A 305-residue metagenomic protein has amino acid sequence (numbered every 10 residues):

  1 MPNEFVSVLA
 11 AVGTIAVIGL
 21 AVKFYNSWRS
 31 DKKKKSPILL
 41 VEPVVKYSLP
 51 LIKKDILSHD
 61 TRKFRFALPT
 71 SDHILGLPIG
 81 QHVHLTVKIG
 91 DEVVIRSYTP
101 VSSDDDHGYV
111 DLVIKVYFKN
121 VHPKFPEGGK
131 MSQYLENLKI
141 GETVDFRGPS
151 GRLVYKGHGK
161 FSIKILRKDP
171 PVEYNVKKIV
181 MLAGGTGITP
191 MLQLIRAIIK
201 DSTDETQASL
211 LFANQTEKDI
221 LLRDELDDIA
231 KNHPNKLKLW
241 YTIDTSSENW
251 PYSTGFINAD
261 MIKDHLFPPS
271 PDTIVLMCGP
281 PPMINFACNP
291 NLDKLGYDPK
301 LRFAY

Functional and structural regions predicted by a protein language model:
P2-A21, I163, Q207-Y305: Reductase modules of NAD(P)H-dependent flavoproteins
G19-L39: Transmembrane-helix exit/juxtamembrane "anchor" motif
K35-R147, N214-T216, D244-T245: Ferredoxin-reductase
S97-G108, K156-L182, N291: Short, compositionally biased
P100, I188-S202: Histidine-anchored nucleotide/phosphate-binding helix
G141, D145-G159, R167: Aromatic-rich membrane-interfacial microdomains
V176, K200-A208: Conserved S-adenosyl-L-methionine
G185-P190, P280-M283: Gly/Ser/Thr-rich loops at beta-strand to alpha-helix junctions that form or flank small-molecule/cofactor-binding
